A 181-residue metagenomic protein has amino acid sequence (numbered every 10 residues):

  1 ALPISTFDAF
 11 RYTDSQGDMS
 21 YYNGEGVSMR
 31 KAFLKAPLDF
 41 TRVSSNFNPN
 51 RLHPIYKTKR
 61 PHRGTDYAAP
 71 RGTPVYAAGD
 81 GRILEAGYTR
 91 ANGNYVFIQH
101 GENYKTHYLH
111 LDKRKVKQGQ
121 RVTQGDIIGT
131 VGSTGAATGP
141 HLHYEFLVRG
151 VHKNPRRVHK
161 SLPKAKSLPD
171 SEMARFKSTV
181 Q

Functional and structural regions predicted by a protein language model:
T6-E25, A165-Q181: Glycine- and charge-enriched low-complexity intrinsically disordered segments
V27-S178: Catalytic cores of peptidoglycan-degrading enzymes
